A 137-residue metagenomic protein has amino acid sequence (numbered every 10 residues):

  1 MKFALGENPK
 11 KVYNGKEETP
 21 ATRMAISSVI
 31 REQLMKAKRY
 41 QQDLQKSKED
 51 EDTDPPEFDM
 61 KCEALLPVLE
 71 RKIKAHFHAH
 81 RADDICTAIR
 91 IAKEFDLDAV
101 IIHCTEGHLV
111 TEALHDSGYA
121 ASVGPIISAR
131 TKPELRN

Functional and structural regions predicted by a protein language model:
M1-A21, L97-N137: Active-site-adjacent C-terminal substructures of enzyme catalytic domains
M1-V100: Polyanionic/metal-chelating signatures
